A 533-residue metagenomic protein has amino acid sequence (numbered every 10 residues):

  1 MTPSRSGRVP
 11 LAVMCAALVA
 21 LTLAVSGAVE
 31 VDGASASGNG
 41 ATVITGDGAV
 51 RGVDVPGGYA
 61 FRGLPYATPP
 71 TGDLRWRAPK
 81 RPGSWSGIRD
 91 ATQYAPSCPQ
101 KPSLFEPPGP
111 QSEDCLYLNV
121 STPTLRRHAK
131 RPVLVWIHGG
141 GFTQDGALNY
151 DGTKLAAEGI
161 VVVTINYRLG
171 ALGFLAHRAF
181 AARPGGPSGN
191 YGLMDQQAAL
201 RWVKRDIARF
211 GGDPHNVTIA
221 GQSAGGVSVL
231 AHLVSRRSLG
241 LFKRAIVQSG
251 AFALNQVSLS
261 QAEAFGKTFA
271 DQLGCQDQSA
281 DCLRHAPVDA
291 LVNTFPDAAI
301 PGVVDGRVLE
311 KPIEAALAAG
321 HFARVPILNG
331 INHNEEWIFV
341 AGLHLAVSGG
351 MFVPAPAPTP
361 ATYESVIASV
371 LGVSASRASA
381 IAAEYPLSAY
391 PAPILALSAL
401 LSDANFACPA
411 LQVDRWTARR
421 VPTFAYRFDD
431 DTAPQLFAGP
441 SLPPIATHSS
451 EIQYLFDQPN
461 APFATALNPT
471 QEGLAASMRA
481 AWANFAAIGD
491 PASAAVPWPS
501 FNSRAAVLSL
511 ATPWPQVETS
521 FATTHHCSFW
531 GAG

Functional and structural regions predicted by a protein language model:
T2-D32: Secretory targeting and sorting signals
P3, S35-N190, H333, E364 (+5 more regions): Non-catalytic accessory segments of hydrolases
D47, E113-Y117, P132, G159 (+7 more regions): Extracellular structured ligand-interaction cores
P99-A280, R284, R307-L343, W416 (+2 more regions): Serine-hydrolase-like catalytic core of hydrolytic proteins
R168-G170, A220-A224, R427-P434, V496-A505: Short, solvent-exposed turn/loop segments enriched in Gly/Ser/Thr/Pro and often Arg
D195-A198, W202, S228, Q261-T268 (+11 more regions): Extracytoplasmic/secreted proteins, especially bacterial periplasmic and envelope-associated proteins
V288-T470: Substrate-gating cap/lid region and adjacent catalytic-acid/histidine neighborhood within extracellular/lumenal
S503-T523: C-terminal domain-tail junction helix/linker
